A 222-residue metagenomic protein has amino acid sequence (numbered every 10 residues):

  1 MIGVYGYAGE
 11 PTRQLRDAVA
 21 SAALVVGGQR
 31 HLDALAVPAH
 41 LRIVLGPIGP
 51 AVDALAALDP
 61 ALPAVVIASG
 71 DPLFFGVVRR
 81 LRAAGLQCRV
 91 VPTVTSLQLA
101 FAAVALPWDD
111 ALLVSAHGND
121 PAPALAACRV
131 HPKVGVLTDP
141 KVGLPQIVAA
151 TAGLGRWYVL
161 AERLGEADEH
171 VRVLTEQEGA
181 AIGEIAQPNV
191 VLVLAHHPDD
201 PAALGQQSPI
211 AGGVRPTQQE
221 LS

Functional and structural regions predicted by a protein language model:
M1-G9, R13-D17, P63-A64, V130-S222: A contiguous loop/helix-start segment that scaffolds small-molecule binding in enzyme catalytic cores
M1-V91, Q98-A100, P188-V193, G205-Q206 (+1 more regions): Class I S-adenosyl-L-methionine
G27-Q29, A68, S115, T138 (+1 more regions): Short beta-strand/turn micro-motifs composed of small residues that flank or help shape donor/cofactor-binding pockets
L32-A34, T95-L99, P121, G143-L144 (+1 more regions): Short gly/pro/ser/thr-enriched loop/turn and capping motifs at secondary-structure boundaries
L41-P47, Q87-P92, W108-S115, G155-A161: Short hydrophobic/aromatic-enriched beta-strand-loop microsegments
V77-V78, F101-A102, A124-A126, I147 (+1 more regions): Short, well-ordered secondary-structure micro-motifs
S96, F101-P132, D139: Short, glycine-/small-residue-rich phosphate/pyrophosphate-handling segment
